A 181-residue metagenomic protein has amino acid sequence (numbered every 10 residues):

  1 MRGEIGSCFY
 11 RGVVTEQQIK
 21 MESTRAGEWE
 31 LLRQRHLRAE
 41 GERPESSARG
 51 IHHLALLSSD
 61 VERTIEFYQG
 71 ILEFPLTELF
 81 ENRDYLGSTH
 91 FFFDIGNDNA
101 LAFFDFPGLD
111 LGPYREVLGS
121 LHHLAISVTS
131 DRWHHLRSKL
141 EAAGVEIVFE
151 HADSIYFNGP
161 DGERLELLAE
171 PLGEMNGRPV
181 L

Functional and structural regions predicted by a protein language model:
R2-P44, R137-L181: Vicinal oxygen chelate
R38-E40, E78, G87, G108-P113: A short, acidic/glycine-rich surface segment
G50-S59, F91-G96, G112-K139, D153-G159 (+1 more regions): Vicinal oxygen chelate
L57-A100: Core segments of cupin and vicinal oxygen chelate
E66, G70, H134-A142: Replace "anionic and nucleotidyl ligands
L101-F104, E166: Conserved beta-strand in the GNAT
